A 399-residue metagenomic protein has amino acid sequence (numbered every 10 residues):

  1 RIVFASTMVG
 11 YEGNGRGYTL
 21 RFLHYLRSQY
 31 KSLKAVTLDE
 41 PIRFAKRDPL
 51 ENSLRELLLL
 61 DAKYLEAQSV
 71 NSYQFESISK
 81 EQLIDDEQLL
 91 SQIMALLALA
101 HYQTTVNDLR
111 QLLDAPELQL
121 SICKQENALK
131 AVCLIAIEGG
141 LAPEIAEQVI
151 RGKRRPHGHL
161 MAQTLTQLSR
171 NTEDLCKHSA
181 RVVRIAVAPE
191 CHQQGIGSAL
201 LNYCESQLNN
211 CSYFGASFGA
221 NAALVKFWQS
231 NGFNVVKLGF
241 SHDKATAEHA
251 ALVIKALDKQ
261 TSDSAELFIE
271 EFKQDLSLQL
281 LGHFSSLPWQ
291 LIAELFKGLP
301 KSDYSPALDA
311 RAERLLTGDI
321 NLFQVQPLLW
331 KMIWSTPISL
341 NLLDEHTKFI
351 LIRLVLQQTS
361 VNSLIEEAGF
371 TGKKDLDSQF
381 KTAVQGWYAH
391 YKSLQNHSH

Functional and structural regions predicted by a protein language model:
I2-Y102, G140-S179, S206-H399: Terminal substrate-recognition subdomain of acyl/acetyltransferases
K63-N71, C123-A128, G197-L200: Short N-terminal helix-initiation segments at or just after the protein's N-terminus
A98-Q125: Active-site rim helix/loop that mediates acceptor-substrate recognition in acyltransferases
E117-I137, P143: Conserved beta-hairpin
L118, K177, V182: Short coil/loop residues immediately preceding or within conserved phosphate-binding loops of NTP-utilizing enzyme
L120-I122, V132-L134, R184, G215 (+1 more regions): Ordered hydrophobic segments in well-structured contexts
R184-V187, H192-S206: Conserved acetyl-CoA-binding loop-helix of GNAT-fold acetyltransferases
